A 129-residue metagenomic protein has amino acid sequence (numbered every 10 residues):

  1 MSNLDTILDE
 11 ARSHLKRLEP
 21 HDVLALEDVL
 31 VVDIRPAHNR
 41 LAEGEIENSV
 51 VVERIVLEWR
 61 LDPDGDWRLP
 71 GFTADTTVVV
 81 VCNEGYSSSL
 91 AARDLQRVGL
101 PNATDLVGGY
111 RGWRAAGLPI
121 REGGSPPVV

Functional and structural regions predicted by a protein language model:
M1-L30, I34-T77, Y86-V129: Rhodanese-like catalytic fold shared by cysteine-dependent sulfurtransferases and DSP/PTP-type phosphatases
V81: Short, surface-exposed ligand- or partner-binding patches at beta-edge/loop junctions that are enriched in aromatics
